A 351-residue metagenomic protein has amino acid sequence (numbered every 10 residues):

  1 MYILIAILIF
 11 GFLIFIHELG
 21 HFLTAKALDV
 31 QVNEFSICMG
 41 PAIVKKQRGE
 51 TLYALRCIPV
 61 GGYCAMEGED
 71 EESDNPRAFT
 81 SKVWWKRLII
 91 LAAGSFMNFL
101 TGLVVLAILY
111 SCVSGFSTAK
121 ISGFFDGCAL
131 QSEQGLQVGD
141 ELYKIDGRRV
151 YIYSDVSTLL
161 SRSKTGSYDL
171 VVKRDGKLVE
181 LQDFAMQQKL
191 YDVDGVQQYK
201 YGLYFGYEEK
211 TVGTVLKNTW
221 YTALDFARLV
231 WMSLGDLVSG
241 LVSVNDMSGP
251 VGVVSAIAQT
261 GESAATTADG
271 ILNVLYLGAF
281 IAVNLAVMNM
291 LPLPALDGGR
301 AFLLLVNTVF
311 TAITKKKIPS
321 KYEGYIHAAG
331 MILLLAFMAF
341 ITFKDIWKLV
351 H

Functional and structural regions predicted by a protein language model:
Y2-A6, K82-L91, N273-L277: Residue-level signature of transmembrane alpha-helical entry/exit and packing/kink sites in multi-pass membrane
Y2-D74, M288-V309: Small-residue-rich helix-interface/hinge motifs
F10-I14, A65, N98, F280-N289 (+1 more regions): Alpha-helical transmembrane segments of multi-pass membrane proteins
A27, T51-A54, I58-D126, H327-G330: Internal alpha-helical transmembrane segments
A78, K82, G123-F125, A185-V287 (+2 more regions): Functional transmembrane alpha-helices
V104-C112, A286, M290, M338-D345: Hydrophobic membrane-targeting alpha-helices
Q131-S154, A223: Conserved PDZ fold ligand-binding element
Y143-K144, T158-V196: PDZ-domain C-terminal substructure recognizer with occasional recognition of PDZ-binding tails
